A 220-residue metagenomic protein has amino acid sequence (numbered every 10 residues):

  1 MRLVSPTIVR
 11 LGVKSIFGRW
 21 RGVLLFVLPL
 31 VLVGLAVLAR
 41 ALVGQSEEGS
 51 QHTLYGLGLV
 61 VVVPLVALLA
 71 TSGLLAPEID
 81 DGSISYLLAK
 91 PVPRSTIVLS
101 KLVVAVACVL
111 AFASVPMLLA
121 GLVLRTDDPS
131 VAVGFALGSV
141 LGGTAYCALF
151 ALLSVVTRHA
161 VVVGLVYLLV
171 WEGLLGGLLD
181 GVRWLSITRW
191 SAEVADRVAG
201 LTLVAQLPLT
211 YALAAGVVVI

Functional and structural regions predicted by a protein language model:
M1-F26: Aromatic- and glycine-rich beta-strand/loop motifs that create alpha-glucan
R2-R10, S95, L99-V103, V133: Alpha-helical membrane-protein architecture signal
L3-T7, L178-L203: Short hydrophobic, aromatic-rich alpha-helical segments embedded in or entering the lipid bilayer of multi-pass
R21, S191-A195, Y211-A212: Alpha-helical transmembrane segments of multi-pass membrane proteins predominantly involved in bioenergetics
L30-P77, D81, V98-V162, V166-Y167 (+2 more regions): Secretory targeting signals
S83-L87: Short cytoplasmic-facing helical segments at TM-TM junctions of multi-pass membrane proteins
V163-G173, R189-D196: Membrane-spanning alpha-helical segments of multipass transporters and channels
